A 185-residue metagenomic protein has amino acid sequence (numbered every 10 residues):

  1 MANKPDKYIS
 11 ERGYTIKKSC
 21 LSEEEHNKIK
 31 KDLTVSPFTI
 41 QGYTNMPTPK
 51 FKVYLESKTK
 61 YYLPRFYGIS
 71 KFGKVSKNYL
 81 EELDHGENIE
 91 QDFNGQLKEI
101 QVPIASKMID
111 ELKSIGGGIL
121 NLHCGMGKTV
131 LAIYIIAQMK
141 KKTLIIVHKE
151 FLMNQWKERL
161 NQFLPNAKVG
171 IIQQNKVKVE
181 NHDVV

Functional and structural regions predicted by a protein language model:
A2-I40: Short Lys/Arg-enriched alpha/beta "domain-start" segment
D32-E82: Interdomain "pre-motor" coupling segment immediately N-terminal to P-loop NTPase/helicase cores
P49, N78-N121: Conserved pre-motif I regulatory segment
L63, I145-L152: Short beta-strand-centered segment that lines the nucleotide-binding/catalytic pocket of NTP-utilizing
M108, I135-M139, W156: Hydrophobic residues on the short alpha-helix immediately C-terminal to a glycine-rich phosphate/catalytic loop
K113-M139, L144: Walker A/P-loop
F151-V177: Conserved helix-turn-beta segment of the N-terminal RecA-like "Helicase ATP-binding" lobe in SF1/SF2 helicases
N175-V185: Conserved motor-coupling elements within RecA-like helicase/translocase cores
